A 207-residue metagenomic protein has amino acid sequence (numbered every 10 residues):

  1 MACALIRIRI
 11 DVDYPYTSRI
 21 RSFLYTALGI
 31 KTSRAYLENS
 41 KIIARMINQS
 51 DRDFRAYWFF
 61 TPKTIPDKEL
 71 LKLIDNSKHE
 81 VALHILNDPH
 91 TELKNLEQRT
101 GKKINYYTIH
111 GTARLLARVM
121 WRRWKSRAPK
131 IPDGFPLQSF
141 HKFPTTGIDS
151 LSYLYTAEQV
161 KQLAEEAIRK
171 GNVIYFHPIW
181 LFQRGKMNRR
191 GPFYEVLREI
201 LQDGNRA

Functional and structural regions predicted by a protein language model:
M1-K78, N95-Y106, H110-A207: Terminal accessory/targeting
A82-N87: A short, structured active-site edge motif that brings together acidic residues
T91-L93: Short, acidic/polar
